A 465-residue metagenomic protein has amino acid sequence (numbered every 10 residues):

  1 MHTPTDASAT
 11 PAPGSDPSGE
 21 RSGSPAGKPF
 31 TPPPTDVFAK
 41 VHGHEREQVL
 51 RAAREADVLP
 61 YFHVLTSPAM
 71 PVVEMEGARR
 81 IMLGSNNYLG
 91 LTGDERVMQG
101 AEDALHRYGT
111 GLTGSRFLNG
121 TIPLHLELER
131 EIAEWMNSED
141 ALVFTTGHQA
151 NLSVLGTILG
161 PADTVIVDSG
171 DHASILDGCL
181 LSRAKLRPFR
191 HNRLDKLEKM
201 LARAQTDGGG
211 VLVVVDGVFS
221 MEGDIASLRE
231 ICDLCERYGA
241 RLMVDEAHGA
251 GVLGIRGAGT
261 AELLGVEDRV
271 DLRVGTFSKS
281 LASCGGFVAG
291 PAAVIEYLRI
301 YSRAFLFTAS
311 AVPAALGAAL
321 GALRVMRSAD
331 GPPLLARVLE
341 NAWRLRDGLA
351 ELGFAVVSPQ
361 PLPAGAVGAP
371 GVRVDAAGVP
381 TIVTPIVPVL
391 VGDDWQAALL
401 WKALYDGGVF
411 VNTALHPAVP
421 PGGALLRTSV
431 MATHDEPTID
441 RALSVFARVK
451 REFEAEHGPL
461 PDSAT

Functional and structural regions predicted by a protein language model:
M1-E20, G27, E102-D103, R107 (+4 more regions): PLP-dependent enzyme catalytic core of the Aspartate aminotransferase-like
H2, D6-P33, G43-T110, A240: N-terminal "arm"/small-domain region of PLP-dependent enzymes with the aminotransferase-like
Q99, D103-T146: Conserved N-terminal alpha-helix of the aminotransferase class I/II PLP-enzyme fold
V154-A173, N341: Conserved PLP-anchoring active-site segment centered on the Schiff-base-forming lysine
R187, H191-V244: Active-site phosphate-binding strand-loop segment of PLP-dependent enzymes
R256, E262-Y297, A318: Active-site PLP attachment segment
S310-G331, R337, N341-R346: Structural motif of enzymes handling amino- and sulfur-group chemistry
L334-R346, A350-G407, G422-G423, V430-A432 (+1 more regions): Conserved PLP-binding catalytic core of the aspartate aminotransferase-like
